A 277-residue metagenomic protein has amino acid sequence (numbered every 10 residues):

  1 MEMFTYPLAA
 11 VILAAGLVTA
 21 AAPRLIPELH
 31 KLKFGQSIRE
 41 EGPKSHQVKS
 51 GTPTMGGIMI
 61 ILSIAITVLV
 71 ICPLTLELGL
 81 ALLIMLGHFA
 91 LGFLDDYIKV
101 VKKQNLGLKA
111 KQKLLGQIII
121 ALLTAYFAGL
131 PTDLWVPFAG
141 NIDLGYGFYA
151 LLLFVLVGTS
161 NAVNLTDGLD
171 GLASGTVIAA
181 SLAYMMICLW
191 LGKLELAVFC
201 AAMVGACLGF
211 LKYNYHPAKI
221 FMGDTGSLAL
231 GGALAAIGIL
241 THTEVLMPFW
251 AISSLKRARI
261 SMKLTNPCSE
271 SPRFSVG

Functional and structural regions predicted by a protein language model:
M1-H30, I60-A90, T124, G145-G277: Alpha-helical transmembrane segments
H30-G35, Q47: A cross-family signal for N-terminal binding/gating loops and helix N-caps that shape access to the active site
I38-T52, K103-G116: Juxtamembrane helix-capping/reentrant segments at transmembrane boundaries
S50-G51, F138-G147: Short aromatic-rich membrane-water interface segments that cap or initiate transmembrane helices in multi-pass membrane
I66-P73, F93-V101, T124-P137: Transmembrane alpha-helix boundary signature
L74-K109, K113-L114: Hydrophobic alpha-helical hairpins/lids featuring a short glycine-rich hinge
Q104-N141, A179: Glycine/proline-rich, flexible active-site/cofactor-binding loop segments that harbor closely spaced acidic
